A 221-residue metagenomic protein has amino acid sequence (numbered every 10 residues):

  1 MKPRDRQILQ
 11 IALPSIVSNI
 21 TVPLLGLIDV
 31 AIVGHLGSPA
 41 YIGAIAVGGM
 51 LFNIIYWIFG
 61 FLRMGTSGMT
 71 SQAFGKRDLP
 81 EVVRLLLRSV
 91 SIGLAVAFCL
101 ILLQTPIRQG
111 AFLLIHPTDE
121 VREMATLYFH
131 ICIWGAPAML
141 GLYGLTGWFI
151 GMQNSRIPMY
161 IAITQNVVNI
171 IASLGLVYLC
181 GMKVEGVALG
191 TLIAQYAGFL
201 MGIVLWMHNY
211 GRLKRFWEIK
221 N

Functional and structural regions predicted by a protein language model:
M1-A12, T70-P137, V177-N221: Short alpha-helical transmembrane segments in multi-pass integral membrane proteins
I8, I42, S155-M159, V187-A188: Alpha-helical transmembrane segments and their helix-entry boundary regions
I11-N19, N53, G93, C132 (+2 more regions): Residue-level signature of transmembrane alpha-helical cores of multipass secondary-active transporters and flippases
I16, I20-I28, L51-G65, L102 (+5 more regions): Hydrophobic alpha-helical transmembrane bundles that constitute the permease/transmembrane domains of multi-pass
L24-L27, H35-P39, A73-K76, G151-M152 (+1 more regions): Helix-loop interface residues and adjacent transmembrane-helix termini in multi-pass membrane transporters, primarily
V30, S67-S71, R108-Q109, T146 (+1 more regions): Interfacial helix-capping/hinge residues at the ends of transmembrane alpha-helices
V33-N53, E120-M124, V184-E185: Interfacial/gating helices of multi-pass transporter permease domains
I42-L102, M139-I157: Small-residue-rich hydrophobic transmembrane alpha-helices
